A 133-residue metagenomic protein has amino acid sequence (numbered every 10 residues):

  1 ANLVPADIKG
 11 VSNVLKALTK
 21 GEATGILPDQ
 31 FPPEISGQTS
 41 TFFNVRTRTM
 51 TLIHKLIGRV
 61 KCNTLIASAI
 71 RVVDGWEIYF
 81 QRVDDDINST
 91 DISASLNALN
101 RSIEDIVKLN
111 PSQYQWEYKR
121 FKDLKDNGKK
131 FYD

Functional and structural regions predicted by a protein language model:
A1-I8: Membrane-interfacial amphipathic helices and adjacent loop/beta segments that form the lipid-substrate binding surface
I8-D133: Non-catalytic C-terminal accessory region of glycerolipid acyltransferases and related lyso-lipid remodeling enzymes
